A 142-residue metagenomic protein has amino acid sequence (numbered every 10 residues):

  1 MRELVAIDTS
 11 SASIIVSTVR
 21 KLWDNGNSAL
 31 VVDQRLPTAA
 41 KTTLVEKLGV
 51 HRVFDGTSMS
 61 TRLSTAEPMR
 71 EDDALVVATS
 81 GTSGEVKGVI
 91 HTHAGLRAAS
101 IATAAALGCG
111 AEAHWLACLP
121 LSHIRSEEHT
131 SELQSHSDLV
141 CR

Functional and structural regions predicted by a protein language model:
M1-A6, S13-R20, D24-T57, A99-L116: Conserved ATP-dependent adenylate/AMP-binding module captured primarily in the ANL superfamily
I7-T9, L107-S135: Conserved AMP-binding loop of ANL adenylate-forming enzymes
T9-S10, V16, A66-E67, P120-L121: Residue-level marker of alpha-helix boundaries and capping positions
S10, T61-A78, E85, G108-H114: Conserved pre-ATP/AMP-binding loop-to-beta segment of ANL
I14, P37, E71-D72, R125-S126: Residue-level preference for nonpolar/small residues embedded in alpha-helices
A74-I101: Conserved AMP-binding A3 loop
L133, V140-R142: Hydrophobic alpha-helical segments, chiefly the membrane-spanning helices and signal/signal-anchor peptides
